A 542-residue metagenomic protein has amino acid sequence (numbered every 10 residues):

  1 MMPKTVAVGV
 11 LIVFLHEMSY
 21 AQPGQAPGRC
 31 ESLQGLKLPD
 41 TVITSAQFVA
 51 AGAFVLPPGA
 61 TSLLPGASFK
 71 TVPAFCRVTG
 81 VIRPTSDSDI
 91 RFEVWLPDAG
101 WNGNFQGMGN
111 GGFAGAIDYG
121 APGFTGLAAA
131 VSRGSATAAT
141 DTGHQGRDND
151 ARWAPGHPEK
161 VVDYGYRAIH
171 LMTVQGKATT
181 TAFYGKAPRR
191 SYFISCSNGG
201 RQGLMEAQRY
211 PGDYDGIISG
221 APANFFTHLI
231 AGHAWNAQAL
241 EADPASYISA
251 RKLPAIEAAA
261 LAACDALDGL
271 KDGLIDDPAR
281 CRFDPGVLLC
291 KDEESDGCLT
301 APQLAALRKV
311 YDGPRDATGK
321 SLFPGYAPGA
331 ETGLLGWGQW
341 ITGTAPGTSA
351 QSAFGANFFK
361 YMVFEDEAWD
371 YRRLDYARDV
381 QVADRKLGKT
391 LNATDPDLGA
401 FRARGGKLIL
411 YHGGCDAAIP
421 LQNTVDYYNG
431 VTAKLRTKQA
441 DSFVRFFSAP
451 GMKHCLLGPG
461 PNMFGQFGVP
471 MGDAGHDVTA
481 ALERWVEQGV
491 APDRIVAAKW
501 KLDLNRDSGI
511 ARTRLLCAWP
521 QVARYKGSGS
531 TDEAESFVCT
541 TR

Functional and structural regions predicted by a protein language model:
A7-E17: Bacterial N-terminal signal peptides
Y20-N104, I117, G123-T125, E257 (+4 more regions): Catalytic-loop region of hydrolases
L64, N102, N110-P188, A231-G232 (+3 more regions): Cap/lid segment of the alpha/beta-hydrolase catalytic domain
V161, M205-A207, G212-A317, S448 (+1 more regions): A catalytic-pocket lid/entrance helix-loop region that shapes and gates access to the active site across common
K186-S197: Alpha/beta-hydrolase fold nucleophile elbow
S195-G199, G203, D416: Gly/Ala-rich beta-loop-alpha elbow adjacent to hydrolase catalytic centers
I409-H412: Short beta-strand/loop motif that positions the catalytic acidic residue of the alpha/beta-hydrolase fold
A418-Q422: Conserved alpha/beta-hydrolase "acid-adjacent" motif
